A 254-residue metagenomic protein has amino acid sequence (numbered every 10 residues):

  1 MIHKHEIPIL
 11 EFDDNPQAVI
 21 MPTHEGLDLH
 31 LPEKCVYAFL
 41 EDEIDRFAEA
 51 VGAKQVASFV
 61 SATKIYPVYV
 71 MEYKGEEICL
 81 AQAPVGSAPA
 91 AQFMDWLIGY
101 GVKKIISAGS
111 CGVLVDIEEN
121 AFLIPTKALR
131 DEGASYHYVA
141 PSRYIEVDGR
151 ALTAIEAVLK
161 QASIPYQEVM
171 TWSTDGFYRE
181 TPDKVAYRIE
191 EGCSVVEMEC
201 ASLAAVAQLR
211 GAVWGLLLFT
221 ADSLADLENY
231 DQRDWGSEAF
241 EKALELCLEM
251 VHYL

Functional and structural regions predicted by a protein language model:
M1-I106, G112-L254: Accessory terminal and edge-of-domain segments that mediate assembly/interaction and cofactor placement around
